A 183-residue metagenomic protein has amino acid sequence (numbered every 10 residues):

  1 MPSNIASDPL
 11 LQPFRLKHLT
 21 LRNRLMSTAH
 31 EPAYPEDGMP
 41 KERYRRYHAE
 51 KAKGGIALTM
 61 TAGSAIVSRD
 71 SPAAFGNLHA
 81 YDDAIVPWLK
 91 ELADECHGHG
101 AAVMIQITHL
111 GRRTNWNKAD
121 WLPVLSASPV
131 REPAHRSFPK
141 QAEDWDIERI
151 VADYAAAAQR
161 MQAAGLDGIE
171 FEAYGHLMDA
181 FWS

Functional and structural regions predicted by a protein language model:
M1-S183: Flavin-dependent oxidoreductase catalytic cores
